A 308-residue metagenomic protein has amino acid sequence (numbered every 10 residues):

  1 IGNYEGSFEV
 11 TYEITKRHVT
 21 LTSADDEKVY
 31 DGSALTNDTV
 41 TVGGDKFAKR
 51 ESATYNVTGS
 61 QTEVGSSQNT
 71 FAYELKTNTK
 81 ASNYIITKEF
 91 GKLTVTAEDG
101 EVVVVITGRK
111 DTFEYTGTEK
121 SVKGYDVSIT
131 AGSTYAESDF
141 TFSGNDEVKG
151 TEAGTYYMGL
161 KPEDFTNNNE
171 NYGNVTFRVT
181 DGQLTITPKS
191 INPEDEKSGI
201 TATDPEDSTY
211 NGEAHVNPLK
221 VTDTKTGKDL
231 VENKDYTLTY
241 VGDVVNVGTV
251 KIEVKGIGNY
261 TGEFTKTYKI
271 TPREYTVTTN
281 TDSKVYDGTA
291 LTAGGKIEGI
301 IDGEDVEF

Functional and structural regions predicted by a protein language model:
I1-F308: Solvent-exposed beta-strand/loop surfaces, strongest in extracytoplasmic domains of secreted and cell-surface proteins
